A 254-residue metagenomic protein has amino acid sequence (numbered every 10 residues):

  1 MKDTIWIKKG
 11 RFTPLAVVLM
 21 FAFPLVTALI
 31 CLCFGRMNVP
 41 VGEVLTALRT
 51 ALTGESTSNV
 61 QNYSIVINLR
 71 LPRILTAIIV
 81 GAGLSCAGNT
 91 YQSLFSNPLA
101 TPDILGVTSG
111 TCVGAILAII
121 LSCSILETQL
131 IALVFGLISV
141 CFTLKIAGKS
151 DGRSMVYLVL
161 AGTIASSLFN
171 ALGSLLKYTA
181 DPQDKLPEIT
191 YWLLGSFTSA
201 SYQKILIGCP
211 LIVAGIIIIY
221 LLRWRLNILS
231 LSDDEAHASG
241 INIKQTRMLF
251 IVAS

Functional and structural regions predicted by a protein language model:
M1-S254: Alpha-helical transmembrane segments in inner-membrane proteins
